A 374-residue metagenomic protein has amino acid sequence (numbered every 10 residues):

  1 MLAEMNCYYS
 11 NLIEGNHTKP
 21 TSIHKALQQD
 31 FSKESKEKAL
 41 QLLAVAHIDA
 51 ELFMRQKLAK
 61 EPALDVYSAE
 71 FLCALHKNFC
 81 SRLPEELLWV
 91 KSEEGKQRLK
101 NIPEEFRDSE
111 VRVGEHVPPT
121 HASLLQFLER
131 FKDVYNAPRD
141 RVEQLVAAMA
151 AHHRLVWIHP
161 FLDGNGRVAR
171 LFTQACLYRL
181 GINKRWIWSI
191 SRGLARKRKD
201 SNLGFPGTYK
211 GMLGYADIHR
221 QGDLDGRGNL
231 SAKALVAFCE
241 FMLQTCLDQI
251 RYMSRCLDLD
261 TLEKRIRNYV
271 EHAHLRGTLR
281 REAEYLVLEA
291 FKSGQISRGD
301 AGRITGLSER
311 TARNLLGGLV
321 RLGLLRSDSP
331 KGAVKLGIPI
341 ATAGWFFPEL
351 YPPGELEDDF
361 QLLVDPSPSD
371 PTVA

Functional and structural regions predicted by a protein language model:
M1-A374: FIC/Doc superfamily catalytic core
